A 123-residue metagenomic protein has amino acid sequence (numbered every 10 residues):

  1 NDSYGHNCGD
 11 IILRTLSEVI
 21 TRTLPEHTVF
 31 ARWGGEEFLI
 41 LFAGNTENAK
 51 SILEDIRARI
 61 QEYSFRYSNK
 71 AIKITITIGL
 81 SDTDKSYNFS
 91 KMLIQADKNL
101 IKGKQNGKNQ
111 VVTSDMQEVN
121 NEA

Functional and structural regions predicted by a protein language model:
N1-P25, A31-G35, L39-I40, T46-E54 (+2 more regions): Conserved long alpha-helical elements within nucleotide-processing catalytic cores of c-di-GMP signaling and class III
P25, V29, Q61, F65 (+1 more regions): Generic structural signal for secondary-structure transition and capping sites
R32, I60-I76: Catalytic core regions of nucleotide second-messenger enzymes
F38, I76-L80: A structural signal for short, well-ordered beta-strand segments
T46, K50, S68, D82-A123: Catalytic-core segments of nucleotide cyclases and related cyclic-nucleotide turnover enzymes
R57: Short alpha-helical N-box/ATP-lid segment at the N-terminus of the HATPase_c
